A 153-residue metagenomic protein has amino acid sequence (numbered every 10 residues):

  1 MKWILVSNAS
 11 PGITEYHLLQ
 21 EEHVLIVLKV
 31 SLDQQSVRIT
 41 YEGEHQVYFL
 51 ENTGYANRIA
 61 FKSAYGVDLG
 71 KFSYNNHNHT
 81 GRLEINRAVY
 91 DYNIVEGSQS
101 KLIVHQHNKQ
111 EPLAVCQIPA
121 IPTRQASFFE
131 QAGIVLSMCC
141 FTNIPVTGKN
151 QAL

Functional and structural regions predicted by a protein language model:
M1-Q35, G43, N76-L153: Low-complexity or membrane-interfacial segments used for flexible interactions
L25-I26, Q46-V47, D68-G70: Short loop/beta submotifs within extracellular cysteine-rich repeat domains
Q35-Y65: Short, well-structured hydrophobic secondary-structure segments
F49, F61, F72, F128-F129 (+1 more regions): Phenylalanine-focused residue identity feature
L50-E51, K71-S73, N93-V95: Short histidine-centered beta-strand/loop micro-motifs that create catalytic or ligand/metal-coordination sites
N57-I85: Helix-adjacent hinge/juxtasegments
